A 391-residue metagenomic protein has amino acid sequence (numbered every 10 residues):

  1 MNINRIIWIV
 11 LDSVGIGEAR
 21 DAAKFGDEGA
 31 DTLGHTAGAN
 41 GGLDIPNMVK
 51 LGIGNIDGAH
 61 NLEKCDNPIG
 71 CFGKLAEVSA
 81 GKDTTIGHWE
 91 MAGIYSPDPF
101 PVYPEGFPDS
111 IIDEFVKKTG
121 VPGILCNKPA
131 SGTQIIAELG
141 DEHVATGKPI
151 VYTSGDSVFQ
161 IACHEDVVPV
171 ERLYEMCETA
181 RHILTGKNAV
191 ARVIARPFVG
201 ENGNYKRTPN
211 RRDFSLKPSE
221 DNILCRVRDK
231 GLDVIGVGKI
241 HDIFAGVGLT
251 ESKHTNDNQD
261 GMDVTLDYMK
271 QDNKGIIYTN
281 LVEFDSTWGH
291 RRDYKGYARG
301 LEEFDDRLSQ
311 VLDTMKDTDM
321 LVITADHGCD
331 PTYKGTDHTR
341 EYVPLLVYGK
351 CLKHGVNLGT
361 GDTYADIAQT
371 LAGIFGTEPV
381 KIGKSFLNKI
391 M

Functional and structural regions predicted by a protein language model:
M1-M391: Feature captures the catalytic ectodomains and active-site-proximal regions of enzymes that hydrolyze or transfer
